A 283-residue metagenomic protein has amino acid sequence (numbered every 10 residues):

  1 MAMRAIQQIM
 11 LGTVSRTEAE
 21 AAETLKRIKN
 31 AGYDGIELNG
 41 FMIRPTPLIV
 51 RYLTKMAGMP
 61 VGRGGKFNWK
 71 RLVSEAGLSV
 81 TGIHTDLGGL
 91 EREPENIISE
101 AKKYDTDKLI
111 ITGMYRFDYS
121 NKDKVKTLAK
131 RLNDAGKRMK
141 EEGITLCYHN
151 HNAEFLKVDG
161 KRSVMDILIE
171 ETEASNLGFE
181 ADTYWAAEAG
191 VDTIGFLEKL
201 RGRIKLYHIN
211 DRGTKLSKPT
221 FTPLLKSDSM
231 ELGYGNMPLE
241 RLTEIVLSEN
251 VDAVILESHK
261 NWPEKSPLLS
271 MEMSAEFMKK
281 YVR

Functional and structural regions predicted by a protein language model:
M1-D34, G40-M42, R51, M165-A181 (+1 more regions): Histidine-acidic metal/acid-base catalytic patches
L11-T13, I43, T85-G88, Y115-F117 (+3 more regions): Solvent-exposed loop/turn segments at secondary-structure junctions within structured extracellular/periplasmic domains
V14, E18-A21, K55, M59-G62 (+5 more regions): Flexible, glycine- and charge-enriched loops at secondary-structure boundaries
E37-N68: Glycine-rich, proline-tolerant flexible connector loops at the mouths of alpha/beta enzymes
M42-P45, M114-Y119, T214-L216: Conserved radical SAM core fold
G62-W69, R92-I97, R162-D166, D192-T193 (+1 more regions): Alpha-helical scaffolding within the catalytic cores of extracellular/periplasmic polymer-degrading hydrolases
S79, H84-G178, L268: Active-site acidic/histidine proton-transfer and metal-coordination neighborhood in alpha/beta enzyme cores
